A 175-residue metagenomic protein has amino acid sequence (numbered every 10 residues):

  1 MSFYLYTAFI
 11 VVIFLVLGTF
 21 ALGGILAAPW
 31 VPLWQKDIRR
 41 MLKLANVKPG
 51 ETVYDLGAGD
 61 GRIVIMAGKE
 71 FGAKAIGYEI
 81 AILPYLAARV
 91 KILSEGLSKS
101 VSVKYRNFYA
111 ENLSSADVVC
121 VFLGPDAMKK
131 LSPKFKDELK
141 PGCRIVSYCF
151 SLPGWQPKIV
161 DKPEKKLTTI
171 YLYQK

Functional and structural regions predicted by a protein language model:
M1-P49: S-adenosyl-L-methionine
G50-G59: Conserved class I S-adenosyl-L-methionine
G61-I65: Glycine-rich SAM-binding Motif I of class I
G68-G72: Gly/Ala-rich phosphate-binding loop of Rossmann-like dinucleotide-binding domains, activating on the conserved
K74-E79: Conserved SAM-binding motif I beta-strand of class I
Y85-S115: S-adenosyl-L-methionine
S114-K130: A short SAM/SAH-binding and catalytic strip from SAM-dependent methyltransferases
A127-K175: C-terminal substrate-binding/active-site "lid" region of AdoMet-derived donor-dependent transferases
